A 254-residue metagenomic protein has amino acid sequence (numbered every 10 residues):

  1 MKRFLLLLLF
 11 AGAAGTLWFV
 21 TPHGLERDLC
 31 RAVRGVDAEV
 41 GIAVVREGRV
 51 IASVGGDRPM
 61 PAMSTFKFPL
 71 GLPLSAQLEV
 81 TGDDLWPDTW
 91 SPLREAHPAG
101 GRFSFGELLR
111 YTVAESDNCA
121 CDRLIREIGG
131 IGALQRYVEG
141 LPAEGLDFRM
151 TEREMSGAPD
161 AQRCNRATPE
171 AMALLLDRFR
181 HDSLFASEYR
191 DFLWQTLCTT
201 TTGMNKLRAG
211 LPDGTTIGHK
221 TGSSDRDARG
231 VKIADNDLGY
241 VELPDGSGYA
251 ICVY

Functional and structural regions predicted by a protein language model:
L5-W18: Hydrophobic membrane-insertion alpha-helices, especially the h-region of bacterial N-terminal signal peptides
L17-P61, D225: Beta-lactamase-like hydrolase cores
E39-V40, T89, D122-L184: Mid-domain, small-residue-enriched loop/turn segments at the edges of structured enzyme/sensor domains
M60-D83, T112, I251: Active-site SXXK
F68-P69, R163-C198, D235-Y254: Active-site-proximal alpha-helical segments within enzyme catalytic domains
A76-P87, G130-I131, A186-R190: Short, well-structured active-site flanking segments
L85-R123, I131: Conserved catalytic neighborhood of penicillin-recognizing serine enzymes
N205-Y254: Short, Gly/Ser/Thr-enriched beta-strand-loop segments that form substrate-interacting elements of hydrolase/peptidase
